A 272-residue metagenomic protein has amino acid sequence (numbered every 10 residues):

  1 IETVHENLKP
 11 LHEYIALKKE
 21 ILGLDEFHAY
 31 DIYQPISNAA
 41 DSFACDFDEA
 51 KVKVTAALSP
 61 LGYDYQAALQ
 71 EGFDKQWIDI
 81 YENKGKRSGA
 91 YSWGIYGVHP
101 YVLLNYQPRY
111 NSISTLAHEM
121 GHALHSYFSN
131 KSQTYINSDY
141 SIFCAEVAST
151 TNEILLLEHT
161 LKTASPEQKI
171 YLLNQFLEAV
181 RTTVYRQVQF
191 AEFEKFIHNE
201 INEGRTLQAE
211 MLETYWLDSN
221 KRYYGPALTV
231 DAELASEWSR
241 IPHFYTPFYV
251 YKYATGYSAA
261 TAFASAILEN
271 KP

Functional and structural regions predicted by a protein language model:
I1-P272: Cation-handling catalytic/transport regions enriched in His/Asp/Glu
